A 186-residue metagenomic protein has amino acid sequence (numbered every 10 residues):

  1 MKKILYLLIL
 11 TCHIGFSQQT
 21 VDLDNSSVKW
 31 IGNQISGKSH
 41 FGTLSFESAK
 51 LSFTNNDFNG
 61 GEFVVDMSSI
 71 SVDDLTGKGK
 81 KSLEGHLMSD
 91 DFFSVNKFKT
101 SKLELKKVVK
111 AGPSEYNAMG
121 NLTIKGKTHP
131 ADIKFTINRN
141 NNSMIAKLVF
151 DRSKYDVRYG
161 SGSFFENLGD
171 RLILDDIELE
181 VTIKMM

Functional and structural regions predicted by a protein language model:
M1-T20: Bacterial Sec-dependent N-terminal signal peptides
Q18-M186: Low-complexity, acidic/polar, glycine-enriched regions of mature
